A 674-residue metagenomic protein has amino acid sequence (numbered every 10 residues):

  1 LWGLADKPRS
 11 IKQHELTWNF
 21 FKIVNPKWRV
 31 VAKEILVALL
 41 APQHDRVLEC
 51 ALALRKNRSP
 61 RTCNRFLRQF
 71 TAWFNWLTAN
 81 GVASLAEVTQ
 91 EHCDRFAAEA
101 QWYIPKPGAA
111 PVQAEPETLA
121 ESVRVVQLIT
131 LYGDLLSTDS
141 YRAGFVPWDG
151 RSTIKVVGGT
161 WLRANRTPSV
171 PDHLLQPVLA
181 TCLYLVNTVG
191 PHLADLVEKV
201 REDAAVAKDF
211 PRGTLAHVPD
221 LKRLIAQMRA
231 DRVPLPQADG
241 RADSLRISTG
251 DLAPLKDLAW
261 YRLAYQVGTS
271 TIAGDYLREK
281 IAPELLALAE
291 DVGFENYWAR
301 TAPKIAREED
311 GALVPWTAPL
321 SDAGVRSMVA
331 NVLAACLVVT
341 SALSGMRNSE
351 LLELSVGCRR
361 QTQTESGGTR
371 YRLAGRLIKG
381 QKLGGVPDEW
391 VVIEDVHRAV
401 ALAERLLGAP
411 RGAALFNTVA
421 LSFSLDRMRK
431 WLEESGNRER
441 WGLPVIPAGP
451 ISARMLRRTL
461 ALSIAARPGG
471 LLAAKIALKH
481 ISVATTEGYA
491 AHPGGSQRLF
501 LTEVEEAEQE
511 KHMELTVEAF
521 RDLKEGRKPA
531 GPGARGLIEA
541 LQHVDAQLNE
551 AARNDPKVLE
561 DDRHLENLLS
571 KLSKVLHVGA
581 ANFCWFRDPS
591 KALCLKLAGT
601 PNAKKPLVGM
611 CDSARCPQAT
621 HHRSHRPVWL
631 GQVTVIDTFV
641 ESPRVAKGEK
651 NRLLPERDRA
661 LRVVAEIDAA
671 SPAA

Functional and structural regions predicted by a protein language model:
L1-Q43, R65, L568-V578: Long, contiguous juxta-domain segments that are non-catalytic but functionally important
H14, L54-W148, D195, V200 (+3 more regions): Non-catalytic DNA-binding core/recognition domains of DNA-processing enzymes
E15-K56, L85-I129, F145-T167, P171-T181 (+6 more regions): Short, Lys/Arg-enriched alpha-helical recognition elements, typified by the DNA-recognition helix
D149-V332, V339, L352-E353, V419 (+2 more regions): Acidic, low-complexity interaction regions
R326, T362-T418, H577, D588 (+1 more regions): Basic, Lys/Arg-rich DNA-contacting stretches centered on the C-terminal catalytic core of tyrosine recombinase systems
L333-A335, P444-R467: Short basic/aromatic active-site micro-motif
L351-E353, R458-A461, P468-K479: Active-site-proximal segment of tyrosine recombinases
S463, L472-V504, R615: Short functional hotspots where side chains directly engage DNA or cofactors
